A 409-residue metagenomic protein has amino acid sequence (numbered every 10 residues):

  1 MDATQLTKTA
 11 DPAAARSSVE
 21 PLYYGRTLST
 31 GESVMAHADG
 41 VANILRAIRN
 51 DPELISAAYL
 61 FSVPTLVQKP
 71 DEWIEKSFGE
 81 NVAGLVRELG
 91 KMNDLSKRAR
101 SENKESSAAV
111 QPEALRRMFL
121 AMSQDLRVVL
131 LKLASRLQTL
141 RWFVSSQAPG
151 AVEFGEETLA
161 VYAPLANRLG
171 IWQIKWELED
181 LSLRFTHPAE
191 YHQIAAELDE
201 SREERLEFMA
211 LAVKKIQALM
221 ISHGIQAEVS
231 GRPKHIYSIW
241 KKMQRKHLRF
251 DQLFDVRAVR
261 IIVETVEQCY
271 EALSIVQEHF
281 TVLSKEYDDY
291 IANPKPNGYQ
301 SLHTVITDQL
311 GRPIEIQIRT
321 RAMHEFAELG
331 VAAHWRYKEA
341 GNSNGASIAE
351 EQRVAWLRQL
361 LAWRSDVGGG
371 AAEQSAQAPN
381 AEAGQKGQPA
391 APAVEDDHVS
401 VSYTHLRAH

Functional and structural regions predicted by a protein language model:
M1-V259, V263-I314, T320-Q388, D397 (+1 more regions): Active-site helical microenvironments for divalent-metal-assisted chemistry
S400-V401: Acidic, proline/serine/threonine- and glycine-rich low-complexity intrinsically disordered segments
H409: Extracytoplasmic Gram-positive cell-surface binding/anchoring modules and repeats
